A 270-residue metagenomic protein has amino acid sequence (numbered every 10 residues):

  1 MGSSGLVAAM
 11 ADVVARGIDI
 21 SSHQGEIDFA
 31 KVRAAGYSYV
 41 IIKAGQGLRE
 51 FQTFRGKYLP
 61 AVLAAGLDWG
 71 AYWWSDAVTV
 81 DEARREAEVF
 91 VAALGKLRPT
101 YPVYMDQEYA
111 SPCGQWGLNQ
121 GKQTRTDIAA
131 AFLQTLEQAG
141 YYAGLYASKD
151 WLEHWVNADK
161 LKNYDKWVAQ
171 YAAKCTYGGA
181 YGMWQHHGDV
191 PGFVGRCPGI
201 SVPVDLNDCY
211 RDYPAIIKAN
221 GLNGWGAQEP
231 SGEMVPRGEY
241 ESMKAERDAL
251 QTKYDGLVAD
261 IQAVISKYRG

Functional and structural regions predicted by a protein language model:
G2, M10-L133, E137-G140: Substrate-binding cleft of extracellular glycoside hydrolase catalytic domains
G2-Q24, A30-K31, N157-E233, G238: Functionally critical loop-and-helix segments that line ligand-binding/catalytic clefts of soluble enzyme domains
W69, Y142-G144, K166: Hydrophobic anchor at the start of a short beta-strand that flanks the dinucleotide cofactor-binding loop
W73, A147, Q170: Short beta-strand/turn micro-motifs composed of small residues that flank or help shape donor/cofactor-binding pockets
E82-R85, W151-L161: Glycine-rich, charge-decorated loop segments at or immediately adjacent to ligand/cofactor-binding or catalytic sites
A110, D150-E153, Y171-T176, G188-P191 (+3 more regions): Short Gly/Pro-enriched loop/turn and capping motifs at secondary-structure junctions
L136-H154: Aromatic-lined carbohydrate-recognition surfaces of secreted/lumenal glycan-active proteins
G232, P236-E239, M243-E246, L250-K253 (+2 more regions): Heptad-repeat coiled-coil/leucine-zipper oligomerization helices
